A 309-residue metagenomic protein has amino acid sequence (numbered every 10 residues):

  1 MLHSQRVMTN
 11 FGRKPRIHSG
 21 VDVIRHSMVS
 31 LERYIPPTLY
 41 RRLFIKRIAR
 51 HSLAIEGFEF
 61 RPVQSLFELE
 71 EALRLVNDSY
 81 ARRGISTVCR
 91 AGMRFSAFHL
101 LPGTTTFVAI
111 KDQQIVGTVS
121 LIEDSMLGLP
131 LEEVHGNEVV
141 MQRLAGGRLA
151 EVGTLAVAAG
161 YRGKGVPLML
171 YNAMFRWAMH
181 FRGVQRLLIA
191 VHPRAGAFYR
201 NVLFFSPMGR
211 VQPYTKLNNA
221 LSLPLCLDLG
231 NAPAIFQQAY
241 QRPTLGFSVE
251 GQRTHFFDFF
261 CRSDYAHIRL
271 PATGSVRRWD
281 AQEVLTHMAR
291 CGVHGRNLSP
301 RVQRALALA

Functional and structural regions predicted by a protein language model:
M1-S19: Intrinsically disordered, low-structural-confidence terminal and linker regions
R16-L66: Conserved N-terminal entry element of GNAT/NAT acetyltransferase domains
I45-S96, T106-I110, I115-V116, L308: Short amphipathic alpha-helix that is part of the acyltransferase structural core
A91-F98, V211-T215: Short, solvent-exposed loop/turn elements at beta->coil junctions and helix N-caps that rim active or binding pockets
V108-Q142: Short, His- and charge-rich active-site/binding loops that engage polyanionic ligands
L129-A232: Acyl-donor binding region in acyl/amide transferases
N219-G292: Charge-rich, low-complexity intrinsically disordered segments
A281-A309: C-terminal non-catalytic accessory extensions
